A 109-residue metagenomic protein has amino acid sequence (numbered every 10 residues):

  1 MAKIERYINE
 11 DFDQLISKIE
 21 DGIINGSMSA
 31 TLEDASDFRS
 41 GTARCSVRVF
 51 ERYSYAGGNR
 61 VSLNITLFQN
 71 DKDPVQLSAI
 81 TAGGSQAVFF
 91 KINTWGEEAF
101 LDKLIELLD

Functional and structural regions predicted by a protein language model:
M1-S27: Terminal, regulation- and interaction-focused segments at domain boundaries
E5, V47-R48, V75-L77: A broad, low-specificity signal marking well-ordered, structured residues that form hydrophobic/aromatic
N9-F12, R52, N70, A82-G84: Generic structural motif
E10, Q14, R60, W95 (+1 more regions): Conserved active-site and cofactor/substrate-binding residues in soluble primary-metabolism enzymes
I16-E20, I65, I105: A generic alpha-helix structural signal
E20-N64, D71: Ser/Thr-rich, low-complexity intrinsically disordered terminal regions
G57-I92: Beta-strand/loop substructures that line and gate deep hydrophobic ligand-binding cavities in soluble
A87-D109: A conserved amphipathic terminal alpha-helix motif
